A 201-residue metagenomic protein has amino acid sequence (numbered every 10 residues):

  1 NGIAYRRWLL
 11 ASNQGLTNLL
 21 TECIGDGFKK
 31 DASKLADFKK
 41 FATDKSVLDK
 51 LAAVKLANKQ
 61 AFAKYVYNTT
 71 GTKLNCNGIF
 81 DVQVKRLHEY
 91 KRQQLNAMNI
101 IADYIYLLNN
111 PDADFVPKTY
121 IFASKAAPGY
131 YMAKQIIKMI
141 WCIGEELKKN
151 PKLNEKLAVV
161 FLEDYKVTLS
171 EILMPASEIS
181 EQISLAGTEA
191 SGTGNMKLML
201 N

Functional and structural regions predicted by a protein language model:
N1-N201: Catalytic cores of carbohydrate-active enzymes across secretory and cytosolic contexts
